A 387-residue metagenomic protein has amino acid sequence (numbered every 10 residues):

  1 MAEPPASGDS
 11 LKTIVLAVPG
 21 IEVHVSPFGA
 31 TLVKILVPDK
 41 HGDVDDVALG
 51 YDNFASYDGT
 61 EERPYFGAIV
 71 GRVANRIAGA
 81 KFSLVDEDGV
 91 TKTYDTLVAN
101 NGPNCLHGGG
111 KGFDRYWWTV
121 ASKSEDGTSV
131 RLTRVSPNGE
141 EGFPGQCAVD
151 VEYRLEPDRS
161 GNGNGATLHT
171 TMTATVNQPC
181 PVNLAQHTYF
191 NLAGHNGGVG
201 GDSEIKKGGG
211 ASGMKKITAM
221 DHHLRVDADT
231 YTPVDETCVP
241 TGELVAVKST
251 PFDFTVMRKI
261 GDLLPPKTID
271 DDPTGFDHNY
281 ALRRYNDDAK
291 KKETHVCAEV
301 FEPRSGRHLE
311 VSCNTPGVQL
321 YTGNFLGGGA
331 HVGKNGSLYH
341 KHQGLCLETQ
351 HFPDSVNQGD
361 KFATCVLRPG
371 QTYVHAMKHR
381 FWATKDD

Functional and structural regions predicted by a protein language model:
A2-D387: An exposed, glycine/acidic-rich loop-and-rim segment of catalytic or binding clefts
